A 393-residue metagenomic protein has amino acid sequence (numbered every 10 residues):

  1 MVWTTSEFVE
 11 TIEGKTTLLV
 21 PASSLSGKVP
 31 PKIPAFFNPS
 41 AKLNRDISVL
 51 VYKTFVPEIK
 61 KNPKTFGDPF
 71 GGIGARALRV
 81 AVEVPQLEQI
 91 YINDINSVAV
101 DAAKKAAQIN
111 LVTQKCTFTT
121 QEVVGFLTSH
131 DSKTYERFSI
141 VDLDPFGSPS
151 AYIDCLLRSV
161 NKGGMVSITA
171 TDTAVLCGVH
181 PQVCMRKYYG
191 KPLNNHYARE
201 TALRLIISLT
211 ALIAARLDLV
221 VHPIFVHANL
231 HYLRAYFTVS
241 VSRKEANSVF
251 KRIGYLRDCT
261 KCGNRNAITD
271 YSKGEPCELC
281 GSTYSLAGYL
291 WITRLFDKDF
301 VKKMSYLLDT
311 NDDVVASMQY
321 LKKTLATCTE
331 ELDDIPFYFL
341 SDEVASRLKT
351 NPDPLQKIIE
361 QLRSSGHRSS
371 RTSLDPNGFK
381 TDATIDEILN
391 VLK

Functional and structural regions predicted by a protein language model:
M1-K393: SAM-dependent transferase fold signal centered on methyltransferase-like domains, encompassing both Class I
